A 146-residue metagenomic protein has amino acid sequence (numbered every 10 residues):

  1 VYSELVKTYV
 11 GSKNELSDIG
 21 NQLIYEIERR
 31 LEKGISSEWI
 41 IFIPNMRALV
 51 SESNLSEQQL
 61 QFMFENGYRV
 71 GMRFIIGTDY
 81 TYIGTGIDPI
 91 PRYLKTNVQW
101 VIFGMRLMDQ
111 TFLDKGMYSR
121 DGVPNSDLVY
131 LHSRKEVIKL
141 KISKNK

Functional and structural regions predicted by a protein language model:
V1-L113, R120-G122, K141-K146: P-loop NTPase catalytic phosphate-binding loop
S126-H132: Short polybasic amphipathic segments
R134-K139: C-terminal accessory extensions/subdomains outside the catalytic/core fold
